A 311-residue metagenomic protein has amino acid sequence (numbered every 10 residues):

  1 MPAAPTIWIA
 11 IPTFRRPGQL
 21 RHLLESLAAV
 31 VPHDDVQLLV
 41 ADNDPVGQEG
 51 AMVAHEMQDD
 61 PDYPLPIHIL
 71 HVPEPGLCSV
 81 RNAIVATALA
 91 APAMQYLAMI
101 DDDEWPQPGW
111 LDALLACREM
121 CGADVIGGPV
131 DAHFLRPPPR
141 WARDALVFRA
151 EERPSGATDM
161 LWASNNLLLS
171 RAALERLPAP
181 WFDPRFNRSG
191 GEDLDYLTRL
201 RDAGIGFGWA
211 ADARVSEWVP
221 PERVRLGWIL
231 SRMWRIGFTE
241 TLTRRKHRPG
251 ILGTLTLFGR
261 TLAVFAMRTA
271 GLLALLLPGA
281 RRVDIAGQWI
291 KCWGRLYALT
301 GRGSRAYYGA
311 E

Functional and structural regions predicted by a protein language model:
R16-A29: Short, well-formed alpha-helical segments that are part of the catalytic scaffolds of diverse glycosyltransferases
S26-L70: Acidic donor-binding segment of Leloir-type glycosyltransferases
V72-A90: Glycine-rich, basic loop-to-helix element that forms the pyrophosphate-binding segment of sugar-nucleotide handling
A93-W105: Short beta-strand-to-loop acidic/aromatic patch adjacent to the donor-nucleotide binding site
G109-R140: Conserved donor NDP-sugar-binding/catalytic core segment of glycosyltransferases
G128-P129, R143-M160: Short, flexible, basic/aromatic active-site loop/helix in glycosyltransferases
N187-T198: Acidic donor-binding loop at a coil-to-helix junction in glycosyltransferase catalytic cores that engages
S231-I236, P249-E311: Non-catalytic, C-terminal membrane-associated alpha-helical segments of glycosyltransferases
